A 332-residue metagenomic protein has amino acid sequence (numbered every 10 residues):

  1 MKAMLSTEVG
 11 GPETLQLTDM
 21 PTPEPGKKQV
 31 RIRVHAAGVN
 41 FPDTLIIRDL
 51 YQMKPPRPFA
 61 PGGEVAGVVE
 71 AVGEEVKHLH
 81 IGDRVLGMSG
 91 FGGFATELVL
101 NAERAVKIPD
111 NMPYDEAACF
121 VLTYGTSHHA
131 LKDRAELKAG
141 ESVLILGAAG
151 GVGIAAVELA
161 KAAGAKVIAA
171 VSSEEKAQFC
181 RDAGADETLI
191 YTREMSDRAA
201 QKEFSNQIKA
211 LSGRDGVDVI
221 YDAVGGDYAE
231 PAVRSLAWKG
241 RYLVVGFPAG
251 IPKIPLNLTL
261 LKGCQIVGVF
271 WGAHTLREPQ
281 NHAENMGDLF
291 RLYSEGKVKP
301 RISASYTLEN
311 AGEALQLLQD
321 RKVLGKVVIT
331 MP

Functional and structural regions predicted by a protein language model:
P21-V39, L50-G92: Glycine-rich beta-strand-centered segment in the early N-terminal region that forms part of a ligand/cofactor-binding
L45, R84-G147, R193-S196: NAD(P)H dinucleotide-binding glycine-rich loop of Rossmann-like/cofactor-binding domains, especially the beta1-alpha1
I145, A162-D227, E278-E284: Adenosine-nucleotide cofactor-binding segment
A148, V224, F247: NAD(P)H cofactor-binding loop motif with strongest signal on the N-terminal glycine-rich segment
A149, V157: N-terminal Rossmann NAD(P)H-binding glycine-rich loop of SDR-like oxidoreductase domains
V171-E174, C180, D227-V298, T330-P332: Glycine-rich phosphate-binding loop and adjacent beta-alpha segment of Rossmann(oid) nucleotide-cofactor-binding
F290, E295-A304, G312-P332: C-terminal capping/lid region of NAD(P)-dependent oxidoreductase domains
